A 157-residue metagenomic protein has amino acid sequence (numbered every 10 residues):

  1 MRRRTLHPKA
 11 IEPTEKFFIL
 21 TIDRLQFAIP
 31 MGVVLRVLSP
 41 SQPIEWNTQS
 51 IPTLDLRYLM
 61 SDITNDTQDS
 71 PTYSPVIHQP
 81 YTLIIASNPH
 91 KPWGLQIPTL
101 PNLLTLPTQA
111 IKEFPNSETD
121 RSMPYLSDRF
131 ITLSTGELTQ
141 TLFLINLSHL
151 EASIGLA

Functional and structural regions predicted by a protein language model:
M1-A157: An acidic, low-aromatic, low-complexity terminal/linker signal
